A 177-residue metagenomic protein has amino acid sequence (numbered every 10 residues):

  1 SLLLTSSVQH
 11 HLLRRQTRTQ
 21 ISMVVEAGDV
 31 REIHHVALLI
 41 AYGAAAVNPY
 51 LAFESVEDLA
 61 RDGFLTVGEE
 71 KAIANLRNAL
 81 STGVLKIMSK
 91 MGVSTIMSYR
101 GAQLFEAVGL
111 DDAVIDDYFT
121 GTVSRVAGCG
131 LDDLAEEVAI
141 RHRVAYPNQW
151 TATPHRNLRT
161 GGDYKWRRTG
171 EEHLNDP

Functional and structural regions predicted by a protein language model:
S1, H11, E171-N175: Conserved mixed alpha/beta core segments that line enzyme active sites in large multi-domain catalysts
L2-V25, N75-T82, K86: Alpha-helix-loop-beta-strand connector modules within alpha/beta enzyme cores
V8, L39, T95: Conserved, mostly hydrophobic/aromatic
R14-T17, S55-E69: Catalytic-face loop-and-helix region of soluble metabolic enzyme cores
Q20-G28, S98-A102: Beta-strand segments within the central parallel beta-sheet cores of soluble alpha/beta enzyme folds
G28, A44, L51-V56: Short, ordered loop/turn segments at secondary-structure junctions
V30-G43: Catalytic cores of alpha/beta
H35-V36, A46-L51, G63-P177: Flexible, glycine-rich loop/tail regions that form catalytic "lids" or insertion modules at the edges of active sites
